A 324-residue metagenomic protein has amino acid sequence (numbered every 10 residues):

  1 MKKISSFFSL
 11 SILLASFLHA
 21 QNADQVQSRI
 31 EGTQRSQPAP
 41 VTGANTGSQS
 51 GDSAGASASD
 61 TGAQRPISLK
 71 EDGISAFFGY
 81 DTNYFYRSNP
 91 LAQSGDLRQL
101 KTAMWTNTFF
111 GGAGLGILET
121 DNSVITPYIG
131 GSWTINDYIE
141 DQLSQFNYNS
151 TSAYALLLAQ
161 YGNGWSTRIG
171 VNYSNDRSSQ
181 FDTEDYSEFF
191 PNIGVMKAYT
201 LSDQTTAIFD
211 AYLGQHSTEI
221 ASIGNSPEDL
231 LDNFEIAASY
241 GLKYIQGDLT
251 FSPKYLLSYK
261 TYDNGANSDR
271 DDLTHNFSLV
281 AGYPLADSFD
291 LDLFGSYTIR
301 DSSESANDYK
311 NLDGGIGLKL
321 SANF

Functional and structural regions predicted by a protein language model:
M1-E71: Cleavable N-terminal export/targeting peptides
S68-S88, P127-I129: Transmembrane beta-strand segments of Gram-negative outer membrane beta-barrel proteins
K70, R98-W105, L143-T151, D182-F190 (+3 more regions): Replace "Gram-negative outer membrane beta-barrel proteins" with "bacterial and organellar outer membrane beta-barrel
I74, L118-P127, G162-I169, Y199-F209 (+3 more regions): Repeated loop/turn-to-beta-strand initiation elements of outer-membrane beta-barrel proteins
T82-S88, L115-I117, G131-I139, V171-S179 (+8 more regions): Transmembrane beta-strands of outer-membrane beta-barrel pores
N83-F110, I139-L143: Surface-exposed strand-loop-strand hairpins of Gram-negative outer-membrane beta-barrel proteins
G130-D232, A238: Outer-membrane pore/translocation modules
K310-F324: Outer-membrane beta-barrel "beta-signal"
